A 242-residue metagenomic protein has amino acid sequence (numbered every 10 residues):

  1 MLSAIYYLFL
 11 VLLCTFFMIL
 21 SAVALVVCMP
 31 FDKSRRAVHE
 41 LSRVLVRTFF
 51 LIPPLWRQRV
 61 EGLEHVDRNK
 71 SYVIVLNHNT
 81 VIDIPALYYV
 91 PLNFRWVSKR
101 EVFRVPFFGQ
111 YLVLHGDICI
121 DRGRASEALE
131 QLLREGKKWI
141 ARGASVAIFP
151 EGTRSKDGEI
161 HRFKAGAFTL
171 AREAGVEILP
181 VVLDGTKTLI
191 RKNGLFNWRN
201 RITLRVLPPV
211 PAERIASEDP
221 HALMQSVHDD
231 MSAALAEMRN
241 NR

Functional and structural regions predicted by a protein language model:
M1-R57: N-terminal membrane-anchoring alpha-helices
S21-E40, I52-P53, R68-A125: Catalytic core of membrane glycerolipid acyltransferases/transacylases, capturing the structured, soluble-facing
P53-E61, L129-E130, T186-T188: Short gly/ser/thr-rich secondary-structure transition/capping motifs
R59, T80, R104, L132-L133 (+1 more regions): Amphipathic coiled-coil/heptad-repeat helices and related helical stalk/stem segments that mediate oligomerization
V60, I74, W96, L204-V206: Generic preference for hydrophobic
E61, V97-K99, I120-R122, P150 (+1 more regions): Thr-Gly-centered strand-to-loop micro-motif
G62-D67: Glycine-rich helix-loop-beta junction characteristic of Rossmann-like nucleotide cofactor-binding loops
E130-R242: Non-catalytic C-terminal accessory region of glycerolipid acyltransferases and related lyso-lipid remodeling enzymes
